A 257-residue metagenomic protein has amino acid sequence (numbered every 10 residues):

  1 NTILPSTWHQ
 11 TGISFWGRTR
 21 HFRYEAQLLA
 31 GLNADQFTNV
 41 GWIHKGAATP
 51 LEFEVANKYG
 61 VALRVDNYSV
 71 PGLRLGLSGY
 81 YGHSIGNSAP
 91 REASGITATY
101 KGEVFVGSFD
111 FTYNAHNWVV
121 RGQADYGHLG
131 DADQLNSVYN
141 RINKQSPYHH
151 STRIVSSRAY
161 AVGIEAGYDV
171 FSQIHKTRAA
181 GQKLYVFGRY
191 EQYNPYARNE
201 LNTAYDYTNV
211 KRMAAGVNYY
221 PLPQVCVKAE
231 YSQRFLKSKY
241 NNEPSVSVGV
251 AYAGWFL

Functional and structural regions predicted by a protein language model:
N1-D66, H83-I96: Surface-exposed coil loops of outer-membrane beta-barrel proteins
W16-Y24, D66-G76, N114-W118: Secondary-structure boundary elements
Y59, Y68-P71, A161-I164: Short N-terminal secondary-structure initiator segments
G76-L257: Outer-membrane beta-barrel pore domains
